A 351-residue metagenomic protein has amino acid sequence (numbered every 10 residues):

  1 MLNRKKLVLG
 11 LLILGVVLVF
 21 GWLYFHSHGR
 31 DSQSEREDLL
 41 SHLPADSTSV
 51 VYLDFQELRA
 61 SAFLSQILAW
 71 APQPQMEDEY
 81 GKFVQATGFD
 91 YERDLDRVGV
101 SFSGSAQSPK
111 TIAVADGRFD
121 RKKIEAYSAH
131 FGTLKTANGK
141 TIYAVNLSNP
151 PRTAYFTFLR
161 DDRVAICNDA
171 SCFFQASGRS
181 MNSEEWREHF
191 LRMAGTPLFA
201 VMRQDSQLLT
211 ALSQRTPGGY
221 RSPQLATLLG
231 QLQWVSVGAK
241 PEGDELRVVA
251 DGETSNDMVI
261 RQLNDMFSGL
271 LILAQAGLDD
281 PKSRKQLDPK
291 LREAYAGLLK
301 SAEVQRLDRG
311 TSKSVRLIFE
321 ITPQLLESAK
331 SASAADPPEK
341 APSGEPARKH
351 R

Functional and structural regions predicted by a protein language model:
M1-R4: Short, Lys/Arg-rich N-terminal segment immediately upstream of the first membrane anchor
K6-P151, M193-Q224, F267-E303, S314-R351: Structural boundary/hinge residues at secondary-structure and domain interfaces
V51, N149-M181, K240-D244, Q305-T322: A short, solvent-exposed beta-edge/loop patch
D96-S101, T153-F158, A200, A226-P241: Broad, structure-driven detector of short, well-ordered beta-strand segments within folded domains
G117-D120, D169-C172, E253-V259, I321-Q324: Helix N-cap motif at beta-to-alpha junctions
R152-L228: A surface/extracellular/periplasmic glyco- and lipid-processing/surface-interacting theme
Q204-M266: A contiguous, surface-oriented mixed alpha/beta subdomain in the mid-to-C-terminal portion of proteins that forms
L232-A239, L246, D251, L287-D308: C-terminal regions of proteins
